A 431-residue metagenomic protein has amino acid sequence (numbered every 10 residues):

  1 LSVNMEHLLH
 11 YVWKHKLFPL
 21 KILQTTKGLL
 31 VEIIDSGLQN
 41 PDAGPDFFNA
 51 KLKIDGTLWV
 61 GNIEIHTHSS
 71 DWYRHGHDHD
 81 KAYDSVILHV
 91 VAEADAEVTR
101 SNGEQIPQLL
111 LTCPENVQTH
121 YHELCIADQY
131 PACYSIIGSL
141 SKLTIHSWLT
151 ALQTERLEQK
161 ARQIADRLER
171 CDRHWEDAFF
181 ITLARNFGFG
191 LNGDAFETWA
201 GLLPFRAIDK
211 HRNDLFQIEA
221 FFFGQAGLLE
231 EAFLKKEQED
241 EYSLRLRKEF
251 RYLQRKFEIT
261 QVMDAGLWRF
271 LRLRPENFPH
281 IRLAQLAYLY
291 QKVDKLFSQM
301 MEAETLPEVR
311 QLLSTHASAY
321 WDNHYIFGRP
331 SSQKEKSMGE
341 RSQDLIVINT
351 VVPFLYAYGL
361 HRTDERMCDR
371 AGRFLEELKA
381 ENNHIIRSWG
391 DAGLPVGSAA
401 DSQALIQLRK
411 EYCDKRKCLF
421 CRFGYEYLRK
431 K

Functional and structural regions predicted by a protein language model:
L1-L8, H15: Low-complexity, highly charged intrinsically disordered N-terminal segments that act as targeting/localization
Y11-S70, Y83: N-terminal ordered "arm"
I34-S36, P45-A50, S70-H75, E93-A96 (+2 more regions): Short alpha-helical segments and helix-capping/turn motifs at coil-helix boundaries
F48, L58-W59, E64, S70-V98 (+2 more regions): N-terminal accessory interaction module
S69-D71, A94-A96, E115-V117, F189 (+2 more regions): Short loop/turn segments at secondary-structure transitions that flank enzyme active sites
V86, V90-W148: Compact, glycine/acidic-enriched structural inserts
L152-A404, K417: Hydrophobic, aromatic-lined core segments that form the binding pocket/scaffold for planar heteroaromatic ligands
Q403-K431: Cysteine-cluster motifs in flexible loop/terminal segments that predominantly coordinate metals
